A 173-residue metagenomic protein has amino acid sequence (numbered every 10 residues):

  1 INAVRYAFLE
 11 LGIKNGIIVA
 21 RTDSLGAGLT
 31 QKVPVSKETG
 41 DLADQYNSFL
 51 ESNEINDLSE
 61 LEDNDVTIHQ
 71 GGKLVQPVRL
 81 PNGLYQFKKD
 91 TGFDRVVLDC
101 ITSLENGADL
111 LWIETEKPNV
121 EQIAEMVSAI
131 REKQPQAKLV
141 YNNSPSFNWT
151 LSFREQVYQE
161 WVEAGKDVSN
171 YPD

Functional and structural regions predicted by a protein language model:
I1-S144, W149-D173: Alpha/beta enzyme core
